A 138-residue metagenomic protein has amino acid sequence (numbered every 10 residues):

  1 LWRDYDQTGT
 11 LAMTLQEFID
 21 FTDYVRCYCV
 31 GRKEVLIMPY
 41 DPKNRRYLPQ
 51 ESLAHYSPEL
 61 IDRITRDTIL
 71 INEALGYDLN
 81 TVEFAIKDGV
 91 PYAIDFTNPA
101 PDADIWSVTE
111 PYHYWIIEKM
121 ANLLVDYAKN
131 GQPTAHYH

Functional and structural regions predicted by a protein language model:
L1-L75: Phosphate-binding site of ATP-dependent enzymes
T14, V35-L36, N80, Y92-D95: Protein kinase-like catalytic core scaffold
C27-C29, V90-W106: A short beta-strand motif that forms the metal-chelation/ATP-contact edge of phosphoryl-transfer active sites
Y40, R45, T97, T109-Y112: Hydrophobic alpha-helical segments
R45-P49, D102-S107: Short small-residue beta-strand/loop micro-motif enriched in glycine and branched aliphatics
R46-A93, W115-Y137: A long amphipathic alpha-helix within ATP-dependent nucleotide-binding catalytic cores
A103-E118: Short, flexible active-site recognition loops that position polar ligands and cofactors
